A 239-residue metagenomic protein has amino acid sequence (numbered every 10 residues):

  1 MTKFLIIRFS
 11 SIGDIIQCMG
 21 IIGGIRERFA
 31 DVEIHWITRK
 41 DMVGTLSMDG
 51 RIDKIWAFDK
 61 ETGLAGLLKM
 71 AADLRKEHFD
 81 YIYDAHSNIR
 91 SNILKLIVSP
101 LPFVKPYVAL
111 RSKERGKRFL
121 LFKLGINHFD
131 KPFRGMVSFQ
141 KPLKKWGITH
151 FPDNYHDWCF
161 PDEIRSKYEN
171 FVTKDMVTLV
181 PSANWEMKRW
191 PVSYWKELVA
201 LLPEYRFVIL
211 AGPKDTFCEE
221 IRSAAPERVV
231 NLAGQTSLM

Functional and structural regions predicted by a protein language model:
M1-M239: Catalytic machinery of carbohydrate-active enzymes, primarily nucleotide-sugar-dependent glycosyltransferases
